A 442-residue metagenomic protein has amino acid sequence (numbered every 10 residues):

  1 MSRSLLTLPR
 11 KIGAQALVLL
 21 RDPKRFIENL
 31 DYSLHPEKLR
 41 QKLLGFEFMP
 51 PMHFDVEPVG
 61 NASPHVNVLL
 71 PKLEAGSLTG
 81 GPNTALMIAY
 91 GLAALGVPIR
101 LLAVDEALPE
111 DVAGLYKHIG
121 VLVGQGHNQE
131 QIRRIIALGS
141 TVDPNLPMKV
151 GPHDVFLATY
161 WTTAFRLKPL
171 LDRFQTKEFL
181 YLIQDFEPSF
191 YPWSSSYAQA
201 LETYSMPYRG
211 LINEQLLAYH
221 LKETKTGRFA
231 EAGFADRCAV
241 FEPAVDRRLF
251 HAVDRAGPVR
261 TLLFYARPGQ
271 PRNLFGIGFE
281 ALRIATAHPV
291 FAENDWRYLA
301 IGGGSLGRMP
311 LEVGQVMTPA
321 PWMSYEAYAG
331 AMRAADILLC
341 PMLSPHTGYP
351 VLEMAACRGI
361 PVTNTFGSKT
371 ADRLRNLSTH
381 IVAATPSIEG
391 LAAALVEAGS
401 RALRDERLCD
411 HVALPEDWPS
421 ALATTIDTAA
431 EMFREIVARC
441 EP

Functional and structural regions predicted by a protein language model:
T84, Y90, A218-R228, F234-A239 (+1 more regions): Conserved catalytic-core segment of nucleotide-activated headgroup transferases in glycan assembly
N145-P152, S194-I212: Membrane-proximal helix-turn-helix segments that form the acceptor-binding/catalytic region of lipid-linked
R166-L167, S196, M206-A235: A short, active-site helix/loop in glycosyltransferases that binds the activated sugar's phosphate group
G330-A335: Short alpha-helical donor nucleotide-sugar binding micro-motif in glycosyltransferases
L343: Aromatic "clamp/platform" in nucleotide-sugar-dependent glycosyltransferases that forms part of the donor/acceptor
I360-F366: Short hydrophobic beta-strand element within catalytic cores of glycosyltransferases and related nucleotide-activated
T379-E389, V396-L403: Conserved acidic donor-binding segment of nucleotide-sugar-dependent glycosyltransferases
P386, S400-E441: A charged, aromatic-enriched C-terminal amphipathic alpha-helix characteristic of glycosyltransferases across folds
